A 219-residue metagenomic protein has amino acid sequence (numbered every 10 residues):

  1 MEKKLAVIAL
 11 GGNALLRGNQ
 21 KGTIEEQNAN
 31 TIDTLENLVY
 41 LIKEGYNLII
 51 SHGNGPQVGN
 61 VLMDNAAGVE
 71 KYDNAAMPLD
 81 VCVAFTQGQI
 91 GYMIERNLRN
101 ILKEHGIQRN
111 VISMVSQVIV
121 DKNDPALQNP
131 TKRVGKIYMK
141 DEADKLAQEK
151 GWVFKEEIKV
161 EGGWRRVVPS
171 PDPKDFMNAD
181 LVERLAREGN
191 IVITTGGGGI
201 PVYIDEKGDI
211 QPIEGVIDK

Functional and structural regions predicted by a protein language model:
M1-I49, V61-A67, R184-E188: N-terminal glycine-/serine-/threonine-rich phosphate-binding loop
V7, N47-N60, N110-V115, V192-T195: Short beta-strand segments at enzyme active-site cores
A14-L16, G55-G59, I119-K122, I200-V202: Short, active-site-adjacent cap segments at secondary-structure transitions
L16-E26, E161-P169, Y203-I213: Short, basic, glycine/proline-bearing loop/turn elements
G18-Q20, G59-D64, N123-N129, I204-K207: Short acidic, glycine/serine/threonine-rich loops at helix termini
Q27-T34, A75, R184, D209-K219: Gly/Ser/Thr-rich active-site loops/lids in small-molecule metabolic enzymes that frequently grip phosphoryl groups
G68-T194: Ligand-binding beta-strand-loop-alpha-helix segment within the catalytic cores of soluble metabolic enzymes
F176, I191-K219: Conserved mixed alpha/beta catalytic, RNA-binding, or beta-rich assembly cores of soluble enzyme, regulatory
